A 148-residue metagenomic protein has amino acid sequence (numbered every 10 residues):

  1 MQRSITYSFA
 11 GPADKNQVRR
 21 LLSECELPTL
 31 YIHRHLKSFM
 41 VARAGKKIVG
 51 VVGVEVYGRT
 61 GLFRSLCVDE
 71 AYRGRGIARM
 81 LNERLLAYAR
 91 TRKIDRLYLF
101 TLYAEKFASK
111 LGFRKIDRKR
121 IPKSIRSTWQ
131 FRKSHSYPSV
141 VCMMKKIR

Functional and structural regions predicted by a protein language model:
S4-Q17: A short beta-loop-alpha structural element at the N-terminal edge of CoA-dependent acyl/N-acetyltransferase catalytic
D14, R59, Y103-A104: A generic "binding-loop/recognition-motif" signal
K15-V51, W129: Active-site rim helix/loop that mediates acceptor-substrate recognition in acyltransferases
V41, K47-E55, T60-C67: Conserved beta-strand in the GNAT
V68, G74-A87, L99: Conserved acetyl-CoA-binding loop-helix of GNAT-fold acetyltransferases
A87-Y103: Conserved GNAT acetyl-CoA-binding A-motif
L102-I121, I125-W129: Conserved active-site alpha-helix within GNAT-family acetyltransferase domains
I121-R148: C-terminal "cap" of GNAT-fold acetyltransferases
